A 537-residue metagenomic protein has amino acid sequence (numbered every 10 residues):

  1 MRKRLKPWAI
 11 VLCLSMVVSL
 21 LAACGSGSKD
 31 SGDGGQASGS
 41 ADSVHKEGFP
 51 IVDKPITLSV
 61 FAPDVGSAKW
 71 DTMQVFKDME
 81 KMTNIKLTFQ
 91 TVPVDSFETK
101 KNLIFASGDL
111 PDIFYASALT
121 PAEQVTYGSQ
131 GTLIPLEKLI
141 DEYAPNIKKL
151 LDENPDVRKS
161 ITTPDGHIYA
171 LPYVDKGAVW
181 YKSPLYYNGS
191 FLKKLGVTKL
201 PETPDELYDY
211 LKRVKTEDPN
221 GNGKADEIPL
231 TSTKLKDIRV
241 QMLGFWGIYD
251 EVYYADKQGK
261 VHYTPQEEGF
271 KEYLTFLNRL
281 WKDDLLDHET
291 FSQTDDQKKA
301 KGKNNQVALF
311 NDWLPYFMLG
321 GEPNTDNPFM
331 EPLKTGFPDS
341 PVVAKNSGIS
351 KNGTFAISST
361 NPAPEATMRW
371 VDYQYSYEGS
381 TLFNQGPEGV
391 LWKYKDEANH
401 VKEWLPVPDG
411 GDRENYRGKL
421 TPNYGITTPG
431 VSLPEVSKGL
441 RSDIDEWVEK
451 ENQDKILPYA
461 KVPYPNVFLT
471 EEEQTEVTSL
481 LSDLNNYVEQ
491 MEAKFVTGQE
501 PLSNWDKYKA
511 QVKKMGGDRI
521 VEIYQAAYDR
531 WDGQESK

Functional and structural regions predicted by a protein language model:
R4-I10, G25-L195, K199-P204, Y254-D256 (+2 more regions): Conserved N-terminal structural module of periplasmic/extracytoplasmic solute-binding proteins
S19-A23: C-terminal motif of bacterial Sec signal peptides marking the signal peptidase cleavage site
K54-L58, T83-T88, G108-D112, G131-I134 (+6 more regions): Loop/turn elements at helix/coil->beta-strand transitions in domains of secreted/extracellular proteins
P63, Y373-K494, Q499: Conserved small-residue motifs centered on glycine
M73-Q90, S96, L103, S190-L192 (+3 more regions): Extracytoplasmic/periplasmic ligand-capture domains
E98-L110, P121, D209-V214, D296-Q306: Short helices/loops that flank or line small-molecule/ion binding pockets
V125-T126, T233-V252, N278-W281, L285-T428: Extracytoplasmic/periplasmic substrate-binding proteins
E137, T163-D237, Y254-K301, I357-A366 (+3 more regions): Helix-loop-helix "hinge/cap" segment bordering the ligand-binding cleft or interdomain interface
